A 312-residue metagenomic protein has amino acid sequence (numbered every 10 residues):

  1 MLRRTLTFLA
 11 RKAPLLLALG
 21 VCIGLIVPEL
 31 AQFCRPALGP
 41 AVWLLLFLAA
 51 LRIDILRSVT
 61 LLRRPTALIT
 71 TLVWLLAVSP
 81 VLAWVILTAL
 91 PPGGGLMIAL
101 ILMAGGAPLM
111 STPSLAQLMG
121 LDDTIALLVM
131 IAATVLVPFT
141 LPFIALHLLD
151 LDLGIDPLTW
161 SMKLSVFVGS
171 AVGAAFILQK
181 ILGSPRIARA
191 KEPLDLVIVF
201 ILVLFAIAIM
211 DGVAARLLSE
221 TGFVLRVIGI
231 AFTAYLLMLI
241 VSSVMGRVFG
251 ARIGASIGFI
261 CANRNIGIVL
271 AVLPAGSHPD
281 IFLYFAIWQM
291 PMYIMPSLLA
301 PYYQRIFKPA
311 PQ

Functional and structural regions predicted by a protein language model:
M1-Q312: Alpha-helical transmembrane segments of multi-pass small-molecule/ion transporters
